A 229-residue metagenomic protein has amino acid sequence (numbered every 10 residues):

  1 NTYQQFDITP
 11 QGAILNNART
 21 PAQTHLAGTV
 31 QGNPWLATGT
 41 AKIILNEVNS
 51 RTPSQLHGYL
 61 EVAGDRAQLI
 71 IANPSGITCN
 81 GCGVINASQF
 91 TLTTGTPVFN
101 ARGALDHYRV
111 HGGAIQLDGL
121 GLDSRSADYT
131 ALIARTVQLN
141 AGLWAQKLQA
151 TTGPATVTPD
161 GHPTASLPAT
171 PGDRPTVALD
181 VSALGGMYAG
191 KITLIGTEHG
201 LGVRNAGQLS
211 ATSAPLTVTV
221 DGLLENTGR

Functional and structural regions predicted by a protein language model:
N1-P215, T219-L224: Solvent-exposed adhesion/ligand-recognition segments of exported proteins
